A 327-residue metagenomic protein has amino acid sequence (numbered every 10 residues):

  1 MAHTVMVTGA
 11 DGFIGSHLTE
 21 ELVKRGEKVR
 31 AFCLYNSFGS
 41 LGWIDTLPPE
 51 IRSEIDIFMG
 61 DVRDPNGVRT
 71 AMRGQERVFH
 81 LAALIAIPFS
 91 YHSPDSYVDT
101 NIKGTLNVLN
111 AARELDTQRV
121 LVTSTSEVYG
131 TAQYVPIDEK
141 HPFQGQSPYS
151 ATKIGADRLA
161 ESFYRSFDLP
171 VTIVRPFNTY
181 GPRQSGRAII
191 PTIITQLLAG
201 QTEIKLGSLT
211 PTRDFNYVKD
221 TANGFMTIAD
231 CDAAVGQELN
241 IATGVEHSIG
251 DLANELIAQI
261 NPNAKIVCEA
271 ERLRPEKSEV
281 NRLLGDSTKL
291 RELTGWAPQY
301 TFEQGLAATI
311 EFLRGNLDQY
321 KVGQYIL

Functional and structural regions predicted by a protein language model:
M1-T179, Y300, A308, F312-N316 (+1 more regions): N-terminal Rossmann-like NAD(P)+-binding domain of SDR-like oxidoreductases, especially those catalyzing
P49-I55, F167-P170, I194-K205, C231 (+2 more regions): A short C-terminal helix-loop "cap" of Rossmann-like NAD(P)-dependent dehydrogenase/epimerase domains
R63, H92, T100-K103, S147 (+7 more regions): Residue-level signal for the nucleotide or nucleotide-sugar donor/cofactor binding architecture
I154, T179-T192, A199-T202, V218-K219 (+3 more regions): Glycine/proline-rich active-site loop of Rossmann-fold NAD(P)-dependent oxidoreductases
G155, L159, F163, T192-I193 (+2 more regions): Hydrophobic alpha-helix immediately C-terminal to the catalytic Tyr-X-X-X-Lys motif of short-chain
S208, Q237-L239, S248-N254, N261-R282 (+1 more regions): C-terminal "lid/loop" region of Rossmann-like NAD(P)-dependent oxidoreductases
V218, E238, L273-A297, A308: Conserved C-terminal active-site "lid" loop/helix of NAD(P)H-dependent oxidoreductases that clamps the redox cofactor
T221, F225, I241, L252 (+2 more regions): Non-catalytic, hydrophobic alpha-helical segments
